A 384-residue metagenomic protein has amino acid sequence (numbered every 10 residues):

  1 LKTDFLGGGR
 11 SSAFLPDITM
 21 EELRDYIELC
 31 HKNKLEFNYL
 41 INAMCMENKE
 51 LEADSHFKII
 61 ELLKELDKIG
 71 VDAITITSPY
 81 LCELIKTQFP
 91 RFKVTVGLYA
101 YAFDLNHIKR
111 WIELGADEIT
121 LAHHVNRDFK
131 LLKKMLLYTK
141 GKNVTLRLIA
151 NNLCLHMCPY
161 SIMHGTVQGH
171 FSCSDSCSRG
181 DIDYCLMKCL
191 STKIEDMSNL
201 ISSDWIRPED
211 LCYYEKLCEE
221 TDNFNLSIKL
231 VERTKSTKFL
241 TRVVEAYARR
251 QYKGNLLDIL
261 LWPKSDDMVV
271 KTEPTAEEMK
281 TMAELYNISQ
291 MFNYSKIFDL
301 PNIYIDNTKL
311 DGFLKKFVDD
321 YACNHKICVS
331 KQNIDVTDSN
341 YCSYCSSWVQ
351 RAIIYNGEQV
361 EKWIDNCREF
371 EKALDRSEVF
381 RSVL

Functional and structural regions predicted by a protein language model:
L1-R110, T120-K229, R233-L384: Active-site pocket-lining/capping segments in soluble small-molecule metabolic enzymes
G115-A116: As written
